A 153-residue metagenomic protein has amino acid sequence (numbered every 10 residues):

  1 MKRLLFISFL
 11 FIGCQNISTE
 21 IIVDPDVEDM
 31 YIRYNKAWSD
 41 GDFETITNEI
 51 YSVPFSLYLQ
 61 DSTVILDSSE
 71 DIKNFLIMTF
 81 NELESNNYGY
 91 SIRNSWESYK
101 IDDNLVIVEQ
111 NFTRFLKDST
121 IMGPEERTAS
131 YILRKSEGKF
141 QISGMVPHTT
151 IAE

Functional and structural regions predicted by a protein language model:
R3-G13: Sec-dependent N-terminal signal peptides
C14-E49, Y58: Short, low-complexity N-terminal intrinsically disordered segments enriched in polar/charged residues
Y34, I46-T47, P54-F55, I72 (+2 more regions): Hydrophobic pocket/interface hotspot
Y34-W38, D42, I50, P54 (+2 more regions): Sec/Tat-exported extracytoplasmic proteins
I50, D61, Q110-F112, V146-P147: A mature extracytoplasmic/lumenal domain signature
F55-D67: A short gly/proline-enriched turn/hairpin at secondary-structure junctions
D71-D118: Surface-exposed, charged secondary-structure patches
P124-E153: Short beta-strand edge/turn micro-motifs at domain boundaries
